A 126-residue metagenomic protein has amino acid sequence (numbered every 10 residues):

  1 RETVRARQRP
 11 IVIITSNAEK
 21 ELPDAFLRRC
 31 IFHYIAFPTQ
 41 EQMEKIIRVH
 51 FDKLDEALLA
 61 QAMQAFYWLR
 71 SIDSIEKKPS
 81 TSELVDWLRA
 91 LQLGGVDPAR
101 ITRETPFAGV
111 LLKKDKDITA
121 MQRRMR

Functional and structural regions predicted by a protein language model:
R1-R126: C-terminal regulatory/interaction module of P-loop NTP-utilizing enzymes
